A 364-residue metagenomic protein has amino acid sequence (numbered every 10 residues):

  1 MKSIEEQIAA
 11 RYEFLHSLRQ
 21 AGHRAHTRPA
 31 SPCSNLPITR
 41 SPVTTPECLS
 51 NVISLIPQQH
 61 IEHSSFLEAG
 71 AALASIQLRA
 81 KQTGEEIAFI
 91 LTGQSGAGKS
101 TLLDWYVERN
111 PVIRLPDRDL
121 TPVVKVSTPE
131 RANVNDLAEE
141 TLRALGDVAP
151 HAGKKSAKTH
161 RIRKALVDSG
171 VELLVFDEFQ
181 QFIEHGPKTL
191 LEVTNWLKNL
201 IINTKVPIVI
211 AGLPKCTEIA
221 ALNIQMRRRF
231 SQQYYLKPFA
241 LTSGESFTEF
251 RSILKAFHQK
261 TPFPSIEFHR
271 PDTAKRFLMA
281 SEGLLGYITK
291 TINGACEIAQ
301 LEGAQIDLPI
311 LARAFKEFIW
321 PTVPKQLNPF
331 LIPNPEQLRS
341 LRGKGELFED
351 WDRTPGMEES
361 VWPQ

Functional and structural regions predicted by a protein language model:
K2-R40, G96, S243, R251-Q364: C-terminal alpha-helical "lid" subdomain
P29-E47, G70, N133-E140, A149-P207 (+3 more regions): Mid-core helix/loop region of P-loop NTP-binding domains shared across ATPases and GTPases
L55-Q77: N-terminal pre-Walker A segment at the start of P-loop NTPase domains
Q77-E86, P116: Phosphate-binding P-loop
T83-D104: Walker A/P-loop nucleotide-binding motif
E108-D119, G146-A149: Post-Walker A helix-loop "phosphate-sensing" segment adjacent to the P-loop in P-loop NTPases
T121-A132: A short hydrophobic beta-strand->loop->alpha-helix junction that borders the nucleotide-binding pocket of P-loop NTPases
I183-G186, V193-D272: The catalytic "switch" region of P-loop NTPases
